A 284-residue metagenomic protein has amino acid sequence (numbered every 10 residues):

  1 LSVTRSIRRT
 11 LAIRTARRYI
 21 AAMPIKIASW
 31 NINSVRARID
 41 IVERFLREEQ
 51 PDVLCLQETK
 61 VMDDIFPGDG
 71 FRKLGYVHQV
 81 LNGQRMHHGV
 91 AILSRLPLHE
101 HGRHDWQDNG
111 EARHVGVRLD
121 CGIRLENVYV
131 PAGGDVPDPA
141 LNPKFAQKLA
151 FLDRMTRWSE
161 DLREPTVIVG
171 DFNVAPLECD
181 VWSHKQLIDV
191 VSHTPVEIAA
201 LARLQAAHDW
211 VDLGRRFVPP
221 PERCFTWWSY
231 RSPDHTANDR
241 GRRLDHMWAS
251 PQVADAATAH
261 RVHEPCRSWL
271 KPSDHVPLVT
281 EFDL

Functional and structural regions predicted by a protein language model:
S2-R9, R14: Low-acidity, Ser/Thr- and Arg-rich intrinsically disordered low-complexity segments
T15-K73, V80, H87-V90, L204: N-terminal, active-site-proximal structural segment of metallo-dependent hydrolase catalytic domains
I27-N31, V42, L46-D64, L125 (+5 more regions): Active-site beta-strand/loop signature of hydrolases that rely on acidic residues for catalysis
S34-R38, N109, P143-M155, H193-E197 (+1 more regions): Soluble or luminal CAZymes and related metallo-dependent hydrolases
I41-R44, V53, F71, D108-H114 (+12 more regions): Glycosyltransferase catalytic domains, chiefly GT-A lineage
T59-P137: Structured beta-strand-rich core segments of catalytic domains in phosphoester-bond hydrolases
E100-D105, L177-L284: Metal-dependent phosphoester-hydrolase catalytic domains
V130-L152, K185-V190: Surface-exposed cleft-lining segments at the edges of enzyme active sites
